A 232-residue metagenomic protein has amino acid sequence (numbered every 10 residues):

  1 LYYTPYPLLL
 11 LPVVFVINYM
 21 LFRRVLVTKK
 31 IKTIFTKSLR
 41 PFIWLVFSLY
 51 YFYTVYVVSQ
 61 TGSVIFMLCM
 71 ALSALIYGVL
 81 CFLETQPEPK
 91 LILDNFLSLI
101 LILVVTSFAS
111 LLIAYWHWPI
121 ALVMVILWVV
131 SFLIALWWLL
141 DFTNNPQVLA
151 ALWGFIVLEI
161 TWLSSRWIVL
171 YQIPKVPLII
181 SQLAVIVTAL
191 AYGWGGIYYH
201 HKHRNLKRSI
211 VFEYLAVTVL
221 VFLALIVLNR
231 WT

Functional and structural regions predicted by a protein language model:
L1-L10, Y53-C69, S110-V125, F142-Q147 (+2 more regions): Membrane-helix interface and helix-disruption motif detector
L1-T85, K207-T232: N-terminal topogenic module of multi-pass integral membrane proteins
V13-N18, F47, L72-S73, L101 (+4 more regions): Hydrophobic faces of alpha-helical transmembrane segments in multi-pass integral membrane proteins
I17-L21, Y51, F108-I113, A135 (+4 more regions): Alpha-helical membrane-inserting segments
K32-I43, T85-V105, W137-V157, N205-V219: Cytoplasm-facing juxtamembrane segments at the starts of transmembrane helices in multi-pass membrane proteins
Y51-V57, M70-D94, I102-W116, V129-D141: Internal transmembrane alpha-helix with an interfacial aromatic "cap," most often the third helix
L122-L133, V148-S164, Q182-A189: Alpha-helical membrane segments in multi-pass integral membrane proteins
A189-H203: Transmembrane alpha-helical segments of integral membrane proteins
